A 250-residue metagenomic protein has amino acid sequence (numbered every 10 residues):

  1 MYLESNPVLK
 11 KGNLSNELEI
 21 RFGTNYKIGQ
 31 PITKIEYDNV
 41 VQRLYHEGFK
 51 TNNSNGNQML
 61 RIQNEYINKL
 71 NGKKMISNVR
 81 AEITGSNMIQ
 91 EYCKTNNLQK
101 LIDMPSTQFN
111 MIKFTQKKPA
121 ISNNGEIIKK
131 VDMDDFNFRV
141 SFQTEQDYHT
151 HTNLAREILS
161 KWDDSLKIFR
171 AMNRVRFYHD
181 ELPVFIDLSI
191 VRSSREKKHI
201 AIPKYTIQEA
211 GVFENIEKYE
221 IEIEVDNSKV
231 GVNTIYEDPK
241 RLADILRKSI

Functional and structural regions predicted by a protein language model:
M1-I250: Phosphate-end processing signature that detects enzymes handling 5′-triphosphorylated RNA and polyphosphate
